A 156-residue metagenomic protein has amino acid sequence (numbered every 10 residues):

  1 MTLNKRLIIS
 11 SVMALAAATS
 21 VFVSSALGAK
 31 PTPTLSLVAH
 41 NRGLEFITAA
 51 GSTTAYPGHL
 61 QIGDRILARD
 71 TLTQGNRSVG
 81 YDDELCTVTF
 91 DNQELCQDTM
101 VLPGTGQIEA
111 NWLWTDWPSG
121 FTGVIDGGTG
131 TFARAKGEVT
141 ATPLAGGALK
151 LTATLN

Functional and structural regions predicted by a protein language model:
T2-L27: Secretory targeting and sorting signals
A29-N156: Beta-strand-enriched cores of mature, soluble protein domains
